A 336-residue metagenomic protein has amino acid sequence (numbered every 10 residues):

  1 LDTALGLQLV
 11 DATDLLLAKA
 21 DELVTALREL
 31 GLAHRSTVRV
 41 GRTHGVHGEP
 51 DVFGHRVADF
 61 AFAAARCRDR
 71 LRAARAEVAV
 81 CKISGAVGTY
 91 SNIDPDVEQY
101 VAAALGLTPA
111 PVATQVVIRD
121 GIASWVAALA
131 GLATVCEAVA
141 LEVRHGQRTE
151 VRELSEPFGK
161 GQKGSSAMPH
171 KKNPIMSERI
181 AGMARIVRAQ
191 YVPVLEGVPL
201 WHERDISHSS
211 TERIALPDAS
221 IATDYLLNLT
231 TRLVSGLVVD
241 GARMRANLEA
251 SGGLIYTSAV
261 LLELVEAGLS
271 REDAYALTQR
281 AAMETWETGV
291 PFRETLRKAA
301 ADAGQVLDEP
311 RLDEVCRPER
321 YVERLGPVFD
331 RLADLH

Functional and structural regions predicted by a protein language model:
D2-G48, P109-G121, R204-S207: Long, non-coiled-coil amphipathic alpha-helical linker/lever segments that couple catalytic cores to other domains
G6, V10, L17-A20, V24 (+5 more regions): Hydrophobic face of alpha-helices
Q8-D11, H55, A123-G131, A259-A267: Short, well-ordered beta-strand elements within core beta-sheets of diverse protein domains
A18-D21, T25, E49-L200: Internal glycine-rich alpha/beta core junctions
L30-H55, K82-E98, E153-M168, I206-E212 (+2 more regions): Charge-rich, acidic-biased intrinsically disordered regions
L32, A103, V265: Short polybasic/polar patches that bind polyanions
T37-G41, A74-V80, G146, E150-L154 (+2 more regions): Flexible, glycine/charged-enriched surface loops at secondary-structure junctions
M168-H336: Glycine-rich cofactor/substrate-binding loops
